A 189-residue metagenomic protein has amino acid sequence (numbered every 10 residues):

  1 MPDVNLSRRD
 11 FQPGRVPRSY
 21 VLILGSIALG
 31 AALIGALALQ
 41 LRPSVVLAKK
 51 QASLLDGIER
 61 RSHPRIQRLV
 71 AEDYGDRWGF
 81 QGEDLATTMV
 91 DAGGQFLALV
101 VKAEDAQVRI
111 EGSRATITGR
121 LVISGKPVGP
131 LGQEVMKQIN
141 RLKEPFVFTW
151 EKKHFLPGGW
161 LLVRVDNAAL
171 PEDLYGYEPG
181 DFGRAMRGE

Functional and structural regions predicted by a protein language model:
P2-R15, Y20, D173-E189: Terminal "cap-and-tail" regions of soluble proteins that handle hydrophobic small molecules
N5-E72, D84, D91: Short, low-complexity N-terminal intrinsically disordered segments enriched in polar/charged residues
L41, D76-G79, K137: Charge-dense, low-complexity intrinsically disordered segments
L47, F96-A98, L162: A broad structural signal for short, well-ordered beta-strand segments within beta-sheet-rich domains
K49, L99-V101, R141-K143: Short solvent-exposed loop/turn micro-motifs enriched in small/polar/acidic residues
Q51, V101-D105, P157, L162: Hydrophobic residues on conserved beta-strands that form the core of alpha/beta folds
P64-V128: Short solvent-exposed beta->alpha transition segments
G112-E189: Exposed beta-sheet edge and beta->alpha loop/turn motif
